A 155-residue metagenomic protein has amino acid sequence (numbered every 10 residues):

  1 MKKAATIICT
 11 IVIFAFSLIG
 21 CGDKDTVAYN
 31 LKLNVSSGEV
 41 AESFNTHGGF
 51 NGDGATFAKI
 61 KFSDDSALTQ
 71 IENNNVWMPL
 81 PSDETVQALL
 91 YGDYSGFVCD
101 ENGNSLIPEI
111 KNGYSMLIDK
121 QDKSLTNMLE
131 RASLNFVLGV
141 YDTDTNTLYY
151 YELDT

Functional and structural regions predicted by a protein language model:
M1-I19: Sec-dependent bacterial lipoprotein signal peptides
K2-K3, T69, N73, W77-M78 (+3 more regions): Hydrophobic transmembrane signal anchors and adjacent membrane-proximal interface regions, especially in viral
K3, E42-N45, D122-L125: Short secondary-structure boundary micro-motifs
K3-A5, W77-A88, V137-G139: Short N-terminal helix-initiation segments at or just after the protein's N-terminus
F14, Y29-L33, K111, K120-K123: N-terminal start-of-chain detector that recognizes signal peptides and the immediate post-cleavage beginning
F16-D83: N-terminal export/targeting and maturation segments
Q87-T155: Extracytoplasmic electrostatic interaction patches
